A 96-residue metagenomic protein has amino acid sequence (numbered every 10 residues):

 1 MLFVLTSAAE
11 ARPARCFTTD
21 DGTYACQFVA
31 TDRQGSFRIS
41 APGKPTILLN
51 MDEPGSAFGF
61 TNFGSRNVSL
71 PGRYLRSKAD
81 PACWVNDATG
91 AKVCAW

Functional and structural regions predicted by a protein language model:
V4-A8: N-terminal signal peptide c-region/cleavage motif recognized by signal peptidases
E10-W96: Cysteine-centric segments in proteins
